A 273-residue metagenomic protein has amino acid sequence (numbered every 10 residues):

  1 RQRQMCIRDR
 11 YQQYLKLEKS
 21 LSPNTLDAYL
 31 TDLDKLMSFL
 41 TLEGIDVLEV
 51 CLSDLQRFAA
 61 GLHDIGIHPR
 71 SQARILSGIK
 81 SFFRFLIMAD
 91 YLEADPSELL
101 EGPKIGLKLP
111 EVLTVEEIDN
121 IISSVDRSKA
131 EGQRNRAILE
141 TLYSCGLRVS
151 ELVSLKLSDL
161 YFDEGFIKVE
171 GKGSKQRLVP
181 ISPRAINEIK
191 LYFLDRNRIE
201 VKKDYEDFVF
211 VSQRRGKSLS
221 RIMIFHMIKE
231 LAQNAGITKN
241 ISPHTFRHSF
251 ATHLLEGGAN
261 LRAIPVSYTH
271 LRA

Functional and structural regions predicted by a protein language model:
R1-Q4, R8-A273: Conserved catalytic core of the tyrosine transesterase superfamily
